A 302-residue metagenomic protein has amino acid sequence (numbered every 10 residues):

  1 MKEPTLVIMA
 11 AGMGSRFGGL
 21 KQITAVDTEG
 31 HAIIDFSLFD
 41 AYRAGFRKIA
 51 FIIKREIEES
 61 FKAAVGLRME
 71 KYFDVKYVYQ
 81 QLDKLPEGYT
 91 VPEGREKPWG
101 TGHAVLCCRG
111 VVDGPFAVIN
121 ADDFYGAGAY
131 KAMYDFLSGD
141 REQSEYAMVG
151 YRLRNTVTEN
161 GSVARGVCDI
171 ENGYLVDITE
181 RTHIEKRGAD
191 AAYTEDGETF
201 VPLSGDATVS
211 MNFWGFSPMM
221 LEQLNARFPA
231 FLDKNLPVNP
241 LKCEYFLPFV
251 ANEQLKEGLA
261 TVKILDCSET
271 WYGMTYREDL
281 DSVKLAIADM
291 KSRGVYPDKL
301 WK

Functional and structural regions predicted by a protein language model:
K2-G66, E70-V75, Q80, G114: N-terminal glycine-rich phosphate-binding loop and ensuing alpha1 helix
F61-V65, M133, V283: Hydrophobic packing residues within well-ordered alpha-helices of enzyme cores
M69-P115: Short phosphate-binding loop-to-helix
E87-P98, G161-G166, E278-S282: Short, surface-exposed amphipathic charged segments that create phosphate/polyanion-binding patches used for binding
G114-F124: Short beta-strand-to-loop acidic/aromatic patch adjacent to the donor-nucleotide binding site
A127-W214, P218: Conserved core of the sugar-phosphate nucleotidyltransferase
L224-A260: A C-terminal functional module that forms or caps the active site or interfaces directly with catalytic machinery
D279-K302: Generic C-terminus detector
